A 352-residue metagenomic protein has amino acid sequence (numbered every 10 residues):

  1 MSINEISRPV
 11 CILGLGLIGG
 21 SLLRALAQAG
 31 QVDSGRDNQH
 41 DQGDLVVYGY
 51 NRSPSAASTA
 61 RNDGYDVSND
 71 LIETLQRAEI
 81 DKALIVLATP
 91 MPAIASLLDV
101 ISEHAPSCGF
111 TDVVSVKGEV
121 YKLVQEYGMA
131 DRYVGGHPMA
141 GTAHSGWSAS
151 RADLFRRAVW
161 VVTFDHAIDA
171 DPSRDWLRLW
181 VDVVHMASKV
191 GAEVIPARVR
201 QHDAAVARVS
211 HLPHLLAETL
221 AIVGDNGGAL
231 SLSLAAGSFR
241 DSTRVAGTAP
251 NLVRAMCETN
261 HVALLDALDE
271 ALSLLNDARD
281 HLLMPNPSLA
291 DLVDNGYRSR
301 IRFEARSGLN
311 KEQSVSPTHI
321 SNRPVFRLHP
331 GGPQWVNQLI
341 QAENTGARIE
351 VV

Functional and structural regions predicted by a protein language model:
M1-D70, Q76-I80, L84: NAD(P)+-binding Rossmann beta1-loop-alpha1 motif at the extreme N-terminus of oxidoreductases
G64-L75, P92-L98, R323-R327, P333: Glycine-rich, highly charged phosphate/nucleotide-binding loops
L71-V113: Rossmann-like NAD(P)-binding element
L97-S148: Rossmann-like NAD(P)(H) cofactor-binding subdomain of soluble oxidoreductases
A152-G247: Internal alpha-helical scaffold of NAD(P)-dependent oxidoreductase catalytic cores
L230-E304: Interdomain hinge/lid region at the active-site interface of Rossmann-like NAD(P)-dependent oxidoreductases
L275, L282, L289-V352: NAD(P)-dependent dehydrogenase/reductase Rossmann-like domain
